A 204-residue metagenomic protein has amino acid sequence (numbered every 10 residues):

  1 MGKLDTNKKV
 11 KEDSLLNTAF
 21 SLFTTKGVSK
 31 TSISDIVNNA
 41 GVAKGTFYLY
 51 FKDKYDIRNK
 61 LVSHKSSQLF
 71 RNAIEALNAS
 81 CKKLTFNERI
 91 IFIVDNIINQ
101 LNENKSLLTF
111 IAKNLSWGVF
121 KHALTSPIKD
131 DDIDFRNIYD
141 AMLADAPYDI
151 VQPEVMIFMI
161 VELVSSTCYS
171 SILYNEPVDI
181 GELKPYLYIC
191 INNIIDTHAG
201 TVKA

Functional and structural regions predicted by a protein language model:
M1-V10, A199-A204: N-terminal intrinsically disordered/low-complexity leader segments
S14, L22-D56, K60: Helix-turn-helix
S14-L22, F92, N96: Pre-recognition alpha-helix immediately N-terminal to the DNA-recognition helix within helix-turn-helix or winged-helix
R58-Q68, N72, I111, D131: Alpha-helical DNA-contacting segments of helix-turn-helix folds
K60, E75-E103, I157-I160: Hydrophobic alpha-helical connector segments
I74, V119-P147, E154-F158, P185: Amphipathic alpha-helical packing segments from all-alpha helical-bundle domains
N99-N137, L173: Short secondary-structure transition hinges
A144-C190, V202-A204: Hydrophobic/aromatic-rich alpha-helical bundle segments in the mid-to-C-terminal region
